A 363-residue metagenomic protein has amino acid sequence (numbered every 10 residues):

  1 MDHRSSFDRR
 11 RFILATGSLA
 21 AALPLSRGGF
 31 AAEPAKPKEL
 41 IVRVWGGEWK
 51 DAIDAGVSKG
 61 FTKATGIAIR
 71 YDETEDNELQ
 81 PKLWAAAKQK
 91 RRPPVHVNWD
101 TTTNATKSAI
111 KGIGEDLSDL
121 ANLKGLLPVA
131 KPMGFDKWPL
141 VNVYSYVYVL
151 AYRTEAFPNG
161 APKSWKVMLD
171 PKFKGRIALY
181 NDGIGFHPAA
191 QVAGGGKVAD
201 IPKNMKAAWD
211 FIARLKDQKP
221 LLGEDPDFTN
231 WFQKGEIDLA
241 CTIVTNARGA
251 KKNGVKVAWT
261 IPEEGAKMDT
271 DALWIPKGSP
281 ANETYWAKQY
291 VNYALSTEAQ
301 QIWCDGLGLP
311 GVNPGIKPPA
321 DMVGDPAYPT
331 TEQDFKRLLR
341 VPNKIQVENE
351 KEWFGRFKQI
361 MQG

Functional and structural regions predicted by a protein language model:
M1-D8, A15-A22: N-terminal secretory signal peptides
A35-A105: Early extracytoplasmic/lumenal segment of secretory-pathway proteins
G47-D54, E78, P94-Q233: Extracytoplasmic ligand-binding site segments that recognize negatively charged/polar headgroups
A105-K107, Q233, L239-K256: A ligand-binding cleft/hinge motif common to bilobed small-molecule-binding domains
E115-K124, P139-V141, V255-K267, K277-S279: Short beta-strand->loop
Y146, K206-L215, N253-K277: Periplasmic-binding protein-like
V149-A156, Q191-G196, T270-E283, I302-W303: A bilobed periplasmic-binding-protein/Venus flytrap-type ligand-binding module shared by bacterial periplasmic
P276-R337: Mature extracytoplasmic/periplasmic domains
